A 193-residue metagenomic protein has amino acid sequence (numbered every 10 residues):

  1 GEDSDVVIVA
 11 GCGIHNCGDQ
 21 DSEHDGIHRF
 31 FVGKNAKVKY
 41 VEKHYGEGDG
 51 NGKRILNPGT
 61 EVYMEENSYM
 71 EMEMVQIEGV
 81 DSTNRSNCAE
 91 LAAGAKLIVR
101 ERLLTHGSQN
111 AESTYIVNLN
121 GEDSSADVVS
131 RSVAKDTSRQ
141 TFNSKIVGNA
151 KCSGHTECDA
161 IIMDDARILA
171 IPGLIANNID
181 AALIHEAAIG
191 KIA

Functional and structural regions predicted by a protein language model:
G1-A193: Conserved beta-strand/loop scaffold segments within soluble protein domains that form the structured core and edges
